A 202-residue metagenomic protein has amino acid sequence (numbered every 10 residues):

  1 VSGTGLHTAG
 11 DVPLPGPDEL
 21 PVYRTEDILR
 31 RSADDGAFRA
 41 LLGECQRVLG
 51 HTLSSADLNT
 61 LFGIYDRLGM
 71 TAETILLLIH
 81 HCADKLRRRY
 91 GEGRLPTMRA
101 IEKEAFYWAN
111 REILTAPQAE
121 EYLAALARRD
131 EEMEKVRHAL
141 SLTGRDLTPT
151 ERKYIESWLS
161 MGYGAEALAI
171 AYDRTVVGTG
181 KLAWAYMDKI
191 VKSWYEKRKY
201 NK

Functional and structural regions predicted by a protein language model:
G3-K202: Electrostatic interaction modules used in gene-expression and signaling proteins
